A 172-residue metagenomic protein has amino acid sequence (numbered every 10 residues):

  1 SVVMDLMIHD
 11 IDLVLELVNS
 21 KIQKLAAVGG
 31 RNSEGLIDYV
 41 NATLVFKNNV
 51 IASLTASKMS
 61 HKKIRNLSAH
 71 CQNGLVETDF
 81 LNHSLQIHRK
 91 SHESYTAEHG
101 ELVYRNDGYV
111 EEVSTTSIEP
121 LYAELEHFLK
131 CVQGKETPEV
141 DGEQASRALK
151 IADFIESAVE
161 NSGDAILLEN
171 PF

Functional and structural regions predicted by a protein language model:
S1, E112-T115, G134-P138: Active-site rim elements
S1-I51, A56-K62, N66-S68, N82: Rossmann-like dinucleotide-binding domain that binds NAD(P)(H)
L6-H9, A123, E143, R147: A generic structural signal for residues located within well-ordered alpha-helices of large catalytic or ligand-binding
D10-I11, Y122-E126, A152: A general structural signal for well-ordered alpha-helical segments in protein cores
L17-S20, Q72-V76, A152-A158: Phosphate/oxyanion-binding loops and surfaces in catalytic or ligand/nucleic-acid-binding neighborhoods
N32, V50-A123, D141, N170-P171: NAD(P)-dinucleotide binding in Rossmann-like oxidoreductases
K47, H127-F172: C-terminal helix-rich "cap/oligomerization" subdomain common to oxidoreductases
